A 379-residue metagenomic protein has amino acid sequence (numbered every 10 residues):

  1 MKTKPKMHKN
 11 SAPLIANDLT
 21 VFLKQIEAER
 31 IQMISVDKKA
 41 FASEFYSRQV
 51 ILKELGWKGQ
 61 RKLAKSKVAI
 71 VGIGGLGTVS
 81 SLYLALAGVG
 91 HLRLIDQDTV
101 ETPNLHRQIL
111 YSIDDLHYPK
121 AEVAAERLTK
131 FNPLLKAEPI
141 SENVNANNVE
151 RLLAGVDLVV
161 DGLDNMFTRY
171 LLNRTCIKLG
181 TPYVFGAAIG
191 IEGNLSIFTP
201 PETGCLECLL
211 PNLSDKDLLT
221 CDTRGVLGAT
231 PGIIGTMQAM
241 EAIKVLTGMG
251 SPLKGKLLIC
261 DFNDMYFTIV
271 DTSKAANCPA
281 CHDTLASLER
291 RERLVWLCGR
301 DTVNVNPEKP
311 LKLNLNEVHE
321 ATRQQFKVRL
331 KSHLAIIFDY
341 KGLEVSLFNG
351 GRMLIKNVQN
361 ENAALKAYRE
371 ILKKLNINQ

Functional and structural regions predicted by a protein language model:
K2-K6, S11, I15-Q379: Adenine nucleotide-associated cytosolic modules
